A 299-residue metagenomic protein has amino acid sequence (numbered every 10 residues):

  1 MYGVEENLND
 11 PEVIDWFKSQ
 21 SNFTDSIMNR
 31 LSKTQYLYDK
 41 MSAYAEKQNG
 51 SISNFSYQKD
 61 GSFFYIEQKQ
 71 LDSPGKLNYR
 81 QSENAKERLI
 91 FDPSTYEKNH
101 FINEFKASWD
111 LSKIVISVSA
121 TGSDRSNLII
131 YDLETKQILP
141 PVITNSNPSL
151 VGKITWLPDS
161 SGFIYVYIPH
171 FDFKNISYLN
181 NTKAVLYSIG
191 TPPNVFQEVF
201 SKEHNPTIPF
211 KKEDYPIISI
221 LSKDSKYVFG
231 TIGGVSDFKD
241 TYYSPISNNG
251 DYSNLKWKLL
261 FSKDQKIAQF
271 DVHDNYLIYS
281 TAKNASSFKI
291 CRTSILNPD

Functional and structural regions predicted by a protein language model:
M1-D299: Beta-propeller folds
